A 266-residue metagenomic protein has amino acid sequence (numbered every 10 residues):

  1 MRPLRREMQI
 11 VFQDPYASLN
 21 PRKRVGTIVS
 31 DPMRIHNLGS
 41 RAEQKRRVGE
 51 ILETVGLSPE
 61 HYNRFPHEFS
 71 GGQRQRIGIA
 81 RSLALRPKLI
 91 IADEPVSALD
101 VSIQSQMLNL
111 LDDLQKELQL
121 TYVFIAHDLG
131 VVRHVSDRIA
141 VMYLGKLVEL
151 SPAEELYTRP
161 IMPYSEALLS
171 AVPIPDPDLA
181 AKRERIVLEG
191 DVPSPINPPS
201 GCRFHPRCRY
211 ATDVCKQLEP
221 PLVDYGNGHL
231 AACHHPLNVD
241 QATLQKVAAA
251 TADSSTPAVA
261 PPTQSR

Functional and structural regions predicted by a protein language model:
M1, P152-P262: Short catalytic/signature loops enriched in Gly
D14, K23-R34: Q-loop/switch helix immediately C-terminal to the Walker
D14, R46, N63-F65, R183: Interfacial catalytic loop of ABC nucleotide-binding domains
E43-E60, E166-S170: Conserved ABC ATPase "signature" region
F65-F69, Q73: Conserved ABC ATPase signature
K88, P95, L99, I103-A181: P-loop NTP-binding/switch modules centered on Walker-like glycine-rich loops
